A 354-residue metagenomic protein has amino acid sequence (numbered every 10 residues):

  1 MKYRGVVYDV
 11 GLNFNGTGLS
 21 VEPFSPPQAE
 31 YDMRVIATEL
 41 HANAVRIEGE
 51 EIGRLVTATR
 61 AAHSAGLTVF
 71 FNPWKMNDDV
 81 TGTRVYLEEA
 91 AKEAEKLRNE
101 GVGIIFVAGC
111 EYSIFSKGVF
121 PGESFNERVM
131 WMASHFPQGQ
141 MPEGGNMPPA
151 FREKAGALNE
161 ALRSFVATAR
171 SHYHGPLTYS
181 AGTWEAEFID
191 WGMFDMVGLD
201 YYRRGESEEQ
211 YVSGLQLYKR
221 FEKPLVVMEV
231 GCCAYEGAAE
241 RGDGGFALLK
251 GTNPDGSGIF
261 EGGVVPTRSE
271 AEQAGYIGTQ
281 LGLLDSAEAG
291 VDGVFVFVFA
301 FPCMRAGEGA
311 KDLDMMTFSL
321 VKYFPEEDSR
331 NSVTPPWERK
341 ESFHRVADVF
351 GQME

Functional and structural regions predicted by a protein language model:
M1-T57: Active-site-adjacent substrate/metal-binding segments within catalytic domains of carbohydrate-active enzymes
V6-V7, G18, G290, F295-E354: Aromatic-rich peripheral "rim/lid" segments of glycoside hydrolase catalytic domains that contact and position glycan
G16-I36, T83-A94, A181-D190, Q210-Y211 (+1 more regions): Short, acidic/polar
D32-E88, A150-T178: Aromatic-lined substrate-binding rim segments of carbohydrate-active enzymes
N43, K92-A155, T178-S180, W184-A186 (+1 more regions): Active-site groove signature of glycoside hydrolases
A44-V56, M76-V85, E185-F188, Y202-Q210 (+2 more regions): Acidic-and-aromatic substrate-binding clefts and catalytic sites of carbohydrate-active enzymes
G122-R152, E240-T267, M316-P325: A solvent-exposed, charged loop/short amphipathic helix patch at secondary-structure junctions
G156-N159, S171, P176-G262, G278-D285 (+2 more regions): Glycoside hydrolase catalytic-domain groove-lining segments
